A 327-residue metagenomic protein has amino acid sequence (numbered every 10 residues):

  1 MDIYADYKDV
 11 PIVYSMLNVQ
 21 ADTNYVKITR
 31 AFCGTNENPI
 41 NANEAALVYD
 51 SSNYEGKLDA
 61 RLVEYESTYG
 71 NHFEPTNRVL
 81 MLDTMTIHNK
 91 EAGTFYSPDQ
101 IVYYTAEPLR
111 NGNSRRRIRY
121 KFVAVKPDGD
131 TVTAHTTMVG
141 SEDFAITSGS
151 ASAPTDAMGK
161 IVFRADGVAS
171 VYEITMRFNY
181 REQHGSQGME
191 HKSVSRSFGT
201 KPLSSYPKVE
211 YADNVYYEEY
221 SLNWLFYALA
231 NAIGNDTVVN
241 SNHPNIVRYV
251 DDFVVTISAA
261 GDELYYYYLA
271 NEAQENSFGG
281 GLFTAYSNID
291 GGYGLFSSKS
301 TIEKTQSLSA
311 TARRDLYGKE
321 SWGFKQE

Functional and structural regions predicted by a protein language model:
M1-E327: A sequence/structural signal for flexible, mid-protein segments enriched in small/helix-disrupting residues
